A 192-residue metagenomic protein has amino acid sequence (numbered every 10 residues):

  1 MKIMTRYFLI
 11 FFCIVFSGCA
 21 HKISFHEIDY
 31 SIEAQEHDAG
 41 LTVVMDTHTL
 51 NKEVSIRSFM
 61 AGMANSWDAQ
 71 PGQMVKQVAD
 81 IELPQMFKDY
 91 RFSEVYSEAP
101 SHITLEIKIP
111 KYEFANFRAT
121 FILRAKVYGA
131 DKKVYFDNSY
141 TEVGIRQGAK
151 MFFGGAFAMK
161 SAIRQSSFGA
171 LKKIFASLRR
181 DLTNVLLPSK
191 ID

Functional and structural regions predicted by a protein language model:
M1-C19: Sec-dependent bacterial lipoprotein signal peptides
G18, V134-D137, I174-D181: A general secondary-structure boundary signal
C19-D80, T183-D192: A structural "domain/chain start" motif
A20-I28, Y90-S161: Surface-exposed short loop/turn segments
D68, G72-K76, N116-R118, A156 (+1 more regions): Solvent-exposed, acidic/flexible segments
E82, K88-R91: Glycine-rich portal/gate segments that line the openings of hydrophobic small-molecule binding cavities
M159-D192: Compositionally biased, intrinsically disordered linkers/stalks adjacent to structured regions
